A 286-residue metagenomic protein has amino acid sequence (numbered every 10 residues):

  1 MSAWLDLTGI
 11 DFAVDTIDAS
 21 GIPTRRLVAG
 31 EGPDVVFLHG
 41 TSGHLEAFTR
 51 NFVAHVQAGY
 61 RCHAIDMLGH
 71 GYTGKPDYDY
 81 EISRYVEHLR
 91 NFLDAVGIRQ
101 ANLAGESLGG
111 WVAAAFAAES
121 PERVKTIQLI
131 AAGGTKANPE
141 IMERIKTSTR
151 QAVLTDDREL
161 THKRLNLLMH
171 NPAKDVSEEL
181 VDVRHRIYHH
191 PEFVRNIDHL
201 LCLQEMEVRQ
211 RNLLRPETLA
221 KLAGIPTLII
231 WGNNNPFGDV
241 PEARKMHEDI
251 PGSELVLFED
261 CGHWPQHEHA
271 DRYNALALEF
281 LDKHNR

Functional and structural regions predicted by a protein language model:
M1-V35, Q57-Y60, I98-R99, L278-R286: Alpha/beta-hydrolase fold catalytic core
I22-Y72: Conserved HGGG/HGGXW glycine-rich cap/lid loop of the alpha/beta-hydrolase fold
R84-A101: Conserved acidic catalytic loop of the alpha/beta-hydrolase fold
A114, A118, K125-L160: Flexible "cap/lid" loop of the alpha/beta hydrolase fold
E140, R158-K221: Conserved alpha/beta-hydrolase catalytic His-Asp/Glu region
L222-A223, I229-W231: Short beta-strand/loop motif that positions the catalytic acidic residue of the alpha/beta-hydrolase fold
N234-G238: Acidic catalytic loop of the alpha/beta-hydrolase fold
G252-R286: Catalytic active-site module of serine/aspartate enzymes centered on a nucleophile-bearing elbow/loop
